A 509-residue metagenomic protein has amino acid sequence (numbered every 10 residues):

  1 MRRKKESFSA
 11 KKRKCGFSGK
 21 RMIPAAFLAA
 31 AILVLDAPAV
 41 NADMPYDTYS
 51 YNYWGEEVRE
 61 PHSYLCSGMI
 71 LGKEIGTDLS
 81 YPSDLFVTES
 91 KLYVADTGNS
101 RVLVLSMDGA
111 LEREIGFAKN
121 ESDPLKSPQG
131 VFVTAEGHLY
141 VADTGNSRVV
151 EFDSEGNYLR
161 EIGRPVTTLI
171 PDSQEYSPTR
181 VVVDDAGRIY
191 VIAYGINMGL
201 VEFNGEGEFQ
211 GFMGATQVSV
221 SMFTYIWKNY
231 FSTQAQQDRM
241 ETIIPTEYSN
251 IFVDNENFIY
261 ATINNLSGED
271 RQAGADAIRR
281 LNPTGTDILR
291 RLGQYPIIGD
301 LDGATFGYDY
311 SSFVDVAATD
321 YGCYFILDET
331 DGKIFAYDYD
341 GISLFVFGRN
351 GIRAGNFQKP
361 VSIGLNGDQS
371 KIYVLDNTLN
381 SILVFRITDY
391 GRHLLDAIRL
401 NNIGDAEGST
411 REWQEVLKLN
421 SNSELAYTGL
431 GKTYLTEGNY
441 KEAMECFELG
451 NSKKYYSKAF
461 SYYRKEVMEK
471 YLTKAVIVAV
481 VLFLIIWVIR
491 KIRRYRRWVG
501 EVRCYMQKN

Functional and structural regions predicted by a protein language model:
M1-F17: N-terminal secretory signal peptides that target proteins for export/translocation
G16-A30: Sec-dependent N-terminal signal peptides
I32-A39: C-terminal segment of classical bacterial N-terminal signal peptides
N41-Y440, L449-G450, S457-A475, A479-N509: Eukaryotic scaffold repeat domains enriched in small/polar residues
